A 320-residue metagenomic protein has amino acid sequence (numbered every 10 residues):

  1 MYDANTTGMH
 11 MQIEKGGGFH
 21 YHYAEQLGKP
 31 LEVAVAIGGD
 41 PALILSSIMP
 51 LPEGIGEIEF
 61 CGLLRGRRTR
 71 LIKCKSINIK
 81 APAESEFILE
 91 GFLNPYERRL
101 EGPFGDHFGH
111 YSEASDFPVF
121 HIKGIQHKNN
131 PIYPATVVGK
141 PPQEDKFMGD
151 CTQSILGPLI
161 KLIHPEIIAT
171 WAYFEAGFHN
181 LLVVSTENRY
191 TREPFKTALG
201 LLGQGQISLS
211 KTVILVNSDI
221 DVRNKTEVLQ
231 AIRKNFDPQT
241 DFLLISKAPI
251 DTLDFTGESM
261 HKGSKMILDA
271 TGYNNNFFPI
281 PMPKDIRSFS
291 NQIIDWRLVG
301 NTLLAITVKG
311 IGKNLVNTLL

Functional and structural regions predicted by a protein language model:
M1-A36: Internal mixed beta-strand/loop scaffold within catalytic domains of large alpha/beta enzymes
G39-L320: Charged, compositionally biased interaction regions
